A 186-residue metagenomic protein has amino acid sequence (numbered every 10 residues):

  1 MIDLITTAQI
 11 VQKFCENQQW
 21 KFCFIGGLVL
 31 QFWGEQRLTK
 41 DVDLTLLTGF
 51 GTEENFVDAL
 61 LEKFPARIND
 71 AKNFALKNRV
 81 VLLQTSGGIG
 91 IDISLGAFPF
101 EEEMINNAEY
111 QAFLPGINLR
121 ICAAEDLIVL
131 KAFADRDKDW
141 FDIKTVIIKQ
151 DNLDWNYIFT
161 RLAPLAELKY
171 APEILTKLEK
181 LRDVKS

Functional and structural regions predicted by a protein language model:
M1-S186: Compositionally biased terminal segments of proteins
